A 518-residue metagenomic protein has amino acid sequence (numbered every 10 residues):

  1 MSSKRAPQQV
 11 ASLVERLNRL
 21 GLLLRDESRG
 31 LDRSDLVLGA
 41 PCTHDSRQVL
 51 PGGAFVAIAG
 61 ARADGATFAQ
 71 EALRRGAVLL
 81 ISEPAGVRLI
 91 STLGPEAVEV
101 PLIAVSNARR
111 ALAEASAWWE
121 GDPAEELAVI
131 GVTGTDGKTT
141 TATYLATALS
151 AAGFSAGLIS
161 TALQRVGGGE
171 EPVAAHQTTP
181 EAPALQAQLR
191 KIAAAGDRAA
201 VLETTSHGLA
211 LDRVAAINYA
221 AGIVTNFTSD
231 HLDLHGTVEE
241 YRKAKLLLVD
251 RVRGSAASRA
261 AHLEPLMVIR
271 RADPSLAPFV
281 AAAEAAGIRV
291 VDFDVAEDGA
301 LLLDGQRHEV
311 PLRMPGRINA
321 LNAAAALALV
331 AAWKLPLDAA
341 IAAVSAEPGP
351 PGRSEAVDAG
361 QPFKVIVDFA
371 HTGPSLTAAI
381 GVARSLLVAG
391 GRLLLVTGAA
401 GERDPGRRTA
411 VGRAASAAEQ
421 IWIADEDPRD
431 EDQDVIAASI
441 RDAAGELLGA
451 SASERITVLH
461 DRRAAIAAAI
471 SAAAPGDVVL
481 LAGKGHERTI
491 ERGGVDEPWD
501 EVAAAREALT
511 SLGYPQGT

Functional and structural regions predicted by a protein language model:
M1-E114, L247, P315, L335 (+3 more regions): N-terminal leader/targeting and accessory segments in enzymes
M1-R25, V49-A54, D64-T67, T143 (+3 more regions): ATP-dependent carboxylate-amine ligase
G52, R88-I90, Y219-V365, A443-A444 (+2 more regions): Acidic, Mg2+-coordinating active-site environments of NTP-dependent enzymes
G53, A72, A115, V132 (+12 more regions): Residue-level signal for inorganic ion chemistry
R74, V78-P84, M267-R271, L394-T397 (+1 more regions): Short internal beta-strands
I81-L89, S160-L163, R271-S275, H486: Short, polar loop motifs at secondary-structure junctions
S82-A85, T204, N226, R271 (+2 more regions): Short secondary-structure boundary segments
R109-M267, P278, A282-A285: Phosphate-binding loop of NTP-binding sites
